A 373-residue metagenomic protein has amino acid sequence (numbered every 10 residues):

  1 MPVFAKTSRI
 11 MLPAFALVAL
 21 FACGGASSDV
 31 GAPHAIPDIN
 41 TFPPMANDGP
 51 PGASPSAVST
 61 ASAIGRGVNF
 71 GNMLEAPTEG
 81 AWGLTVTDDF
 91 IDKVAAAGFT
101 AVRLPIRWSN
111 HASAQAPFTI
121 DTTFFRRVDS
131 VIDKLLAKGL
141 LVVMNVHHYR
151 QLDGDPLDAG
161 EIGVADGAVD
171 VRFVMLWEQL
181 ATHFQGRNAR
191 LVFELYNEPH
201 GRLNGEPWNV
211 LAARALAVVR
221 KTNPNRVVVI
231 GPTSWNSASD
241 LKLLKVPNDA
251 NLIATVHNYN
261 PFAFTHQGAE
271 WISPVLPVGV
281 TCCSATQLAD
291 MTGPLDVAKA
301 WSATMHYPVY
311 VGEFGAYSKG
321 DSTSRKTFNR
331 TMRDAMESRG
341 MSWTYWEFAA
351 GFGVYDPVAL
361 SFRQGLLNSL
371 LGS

Functional and structural regions predicted by a protein language model:
M1-L12: Bacterial N-terminal signal peptides that target proteins for export
L20-A22: C-terminal motif of bacterial Sec signal peptides marking the signal peptidase cleavage site
G24-S27: Bacterial signal peptide processing site
P33-R103, W301-S302, L367-S369: N-terminal carbohydrate-binding accessory modules
F70-D88, A114-I120, P156-A168, A263-D290: Acidic/histidine-rich helix-loop elements that form or flank divalent-metal/phosphate-binding sites at the catalytic
L84, F90-T100, P117-H148, G154-V192 (+2 more regions): An active-site-proximal structural segment forming one wall of the substrate-binding cleft that immediately precedes
G167-A285, P294-A316, S338-M341: Active-site region of glycoside hydrolase catalytic domains
D321-S373: Aromatic-rich peripheral "rim/lid" segments of glycoside hydrolase catalytic domains that contact and position glycan
